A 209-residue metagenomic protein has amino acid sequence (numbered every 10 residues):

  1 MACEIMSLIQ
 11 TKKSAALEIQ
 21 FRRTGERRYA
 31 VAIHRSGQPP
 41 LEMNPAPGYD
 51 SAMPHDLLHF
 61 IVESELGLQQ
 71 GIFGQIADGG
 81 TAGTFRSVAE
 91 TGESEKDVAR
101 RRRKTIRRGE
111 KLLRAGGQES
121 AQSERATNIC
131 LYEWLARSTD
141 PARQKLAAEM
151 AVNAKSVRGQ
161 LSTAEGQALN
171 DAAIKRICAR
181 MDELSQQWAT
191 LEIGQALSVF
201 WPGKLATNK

Functional and structural regions predicted by a protein language model:
M1-A2, S36, I193, P202: Feature targets compositionally biased, intrinsically disordered low-complexity regions with long contiguous runs
C3-Q38: Short N-terminal edge-element motif at the start of the domain
I9, K13-R22, Y49-P54, E65 (+1 more regions): Metalloprotease/metallohydrolase-associated module, dominated by Zn2+-dependent proteases
I33-H34, P40-L41, T84, E90-T91: Short leucine-rich amphipathic alpha-helices used at interfaces
P39-G48: Short amphipathic beta-strand/extended segments with alternating polar/hydrophobic composition
V62: Short active-site segment of divalent metal-dependent hydrolases/proteases that encodes the spacing between
